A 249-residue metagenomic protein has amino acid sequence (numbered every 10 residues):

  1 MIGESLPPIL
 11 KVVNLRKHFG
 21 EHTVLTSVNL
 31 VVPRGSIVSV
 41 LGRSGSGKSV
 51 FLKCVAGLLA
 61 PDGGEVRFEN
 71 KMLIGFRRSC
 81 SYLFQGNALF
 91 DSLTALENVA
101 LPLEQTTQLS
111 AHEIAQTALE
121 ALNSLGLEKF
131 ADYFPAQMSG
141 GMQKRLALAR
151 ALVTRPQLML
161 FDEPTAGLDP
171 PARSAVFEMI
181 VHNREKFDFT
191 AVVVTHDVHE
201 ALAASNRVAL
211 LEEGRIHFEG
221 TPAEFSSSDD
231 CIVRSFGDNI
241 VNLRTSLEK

Functional and structural regions predicted by a protein language model:
L41-R43: The feature captures the beta-strand-to-loop junction immediately N-terminal to the Walker
A56: Helix-to-loop junction immediately C-terminal to a conserved catalytic motif
G64-F76: Conserved ABC transporter NBD signature motif
A111-K129: Conserved ABC ATPase "signature" region
F134-M138, M142: Conserved ABC ATPase signature
V153-Q157: A short, proline-enriched helix->beta-strand linker immediately N-terminal to the Walker B motif in ABC-type P-loop
M159-D162: Catalytic Walker B motif of ABC-type/P-loop ATPase nucleotide-binding domains
